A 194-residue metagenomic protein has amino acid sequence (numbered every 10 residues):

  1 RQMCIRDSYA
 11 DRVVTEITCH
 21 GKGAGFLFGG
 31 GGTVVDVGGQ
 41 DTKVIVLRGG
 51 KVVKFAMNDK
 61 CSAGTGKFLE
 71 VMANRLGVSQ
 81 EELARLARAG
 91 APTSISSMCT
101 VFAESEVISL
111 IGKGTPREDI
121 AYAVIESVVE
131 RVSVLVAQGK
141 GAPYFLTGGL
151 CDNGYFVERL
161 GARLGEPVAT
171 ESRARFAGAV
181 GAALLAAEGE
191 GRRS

Functional and structural regions predicted by a protein language model:
R1-I5: Short, small-residue-biased leader/transition segments that mark boundaries at the very start of proteins
R6-K54, G181-E188: Conserved phosphate-binding catalytic cores of ATP/NTP-utilizing and phosphoryl-transfer enzymes
V13-T18, G161-V180: Conserved phosphate-binding/catalytic loops in two-lobed NTP-binding clefts
K22, L27, G66-E70, E171-S194: Glycine-rich phosphate-binding/hydrolytic loop that grips phosphoryl groups
G49-R88, P92, L184: Glycine-rich phosphate-binding loop plus the immediately following alpha-helix
V78-R85, S97, R117-A121: Short, structured loop/turn "capping" segments at alpha-beta junctions
T100-V136, R175: Adenine-nucleotide phosphate-binding core of ATP-dependent small-molecule kinases
V136-R163, A174-G178: Glycine-rich phosphate-binding loops at beta-strand->alpha-helix junctions
